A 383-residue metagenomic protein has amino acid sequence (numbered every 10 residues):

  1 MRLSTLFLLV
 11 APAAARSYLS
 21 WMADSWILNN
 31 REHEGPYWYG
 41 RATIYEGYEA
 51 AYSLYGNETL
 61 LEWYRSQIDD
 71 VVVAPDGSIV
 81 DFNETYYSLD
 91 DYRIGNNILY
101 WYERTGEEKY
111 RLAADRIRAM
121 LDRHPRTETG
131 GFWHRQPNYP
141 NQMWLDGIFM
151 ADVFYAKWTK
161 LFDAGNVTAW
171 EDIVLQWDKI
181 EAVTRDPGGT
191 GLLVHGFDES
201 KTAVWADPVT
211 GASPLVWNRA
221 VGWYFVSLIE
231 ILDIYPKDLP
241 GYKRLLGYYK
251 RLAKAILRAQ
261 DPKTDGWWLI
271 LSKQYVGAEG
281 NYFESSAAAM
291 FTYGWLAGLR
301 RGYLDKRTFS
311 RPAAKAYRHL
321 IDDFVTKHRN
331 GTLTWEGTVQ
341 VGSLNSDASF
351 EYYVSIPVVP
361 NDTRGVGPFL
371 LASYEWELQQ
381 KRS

Functional and structural regions predicted by a protein language model:
M1-A15: Fungal secretory targeting signals
R16-A42, E49-G95, W101-L112, R116 (+3 more regions): CBM-like carbohydrate-recognition segments
M22, G47, F154, S227 (+2 more regions): Hydrophobic alpha-helical segments typical of transmembrane helices and their membrane-interface/capping positions
E46, N96, D233: A cross-family signal for key residues in well-ordered alpha-helices that form functional helical elements
E84, P137-Y139, K201, K273-Q274: Short, solvent-exposed loop/turn elements at beta->coil junctions and helix N-caps that rim active or binding pockets
R116-A119, L175: Active-site-adjacent structural elements in enzyme catalytic domains
T129-N138, I270-S272: Acidic interhelical loop/turn segments
L145-I148, D152-T292, L304-F350, E375 (+1 more regions): Extended ligand-binding clefts on enzyme/binding-domain cores
